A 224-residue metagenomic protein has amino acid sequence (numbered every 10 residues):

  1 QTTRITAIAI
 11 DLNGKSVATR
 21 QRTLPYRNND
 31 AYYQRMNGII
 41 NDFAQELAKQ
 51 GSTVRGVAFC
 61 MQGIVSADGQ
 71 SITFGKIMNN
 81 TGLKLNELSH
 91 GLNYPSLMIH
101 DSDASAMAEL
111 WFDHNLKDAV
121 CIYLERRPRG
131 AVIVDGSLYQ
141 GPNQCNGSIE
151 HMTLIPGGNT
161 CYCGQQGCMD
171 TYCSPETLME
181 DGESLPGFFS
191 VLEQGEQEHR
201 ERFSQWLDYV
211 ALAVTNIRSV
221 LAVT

Functional and structural regions predicted by a protein language model:
Q1-T53, F112-D113, P156-T160, Q165-T224: ATP-binding/phosphotransfer module of carbohydrate and carboxylate kinases, centering on a glycine-rich
T3, Q62-I64, E125-R127: Short glycine-rich anion-binding loops that position phosphate/pyrophosphate groups of nucleotides and phosphorylated
L12, D101, L124: Cofactor-binding loop segments of dinucleotide-utilizing enzymes, especially the Rossmann-like FAD- and NAD(P)+-binding
L12-N13, A67-D68, V134-D135, P156: Short, ordered coil/turn segments that flank beta-strands lining enzyme active or ligand-binding pockets
S16-D118: Glycine-rich phosphate-binding loop and adjoining helix at the ATP-binding site of ATP-dependent phosphoryl-transfer
L116-Y172: Glycine-rich phosphate-binding loop of actin/hexokinase-like ATP-binding domains
